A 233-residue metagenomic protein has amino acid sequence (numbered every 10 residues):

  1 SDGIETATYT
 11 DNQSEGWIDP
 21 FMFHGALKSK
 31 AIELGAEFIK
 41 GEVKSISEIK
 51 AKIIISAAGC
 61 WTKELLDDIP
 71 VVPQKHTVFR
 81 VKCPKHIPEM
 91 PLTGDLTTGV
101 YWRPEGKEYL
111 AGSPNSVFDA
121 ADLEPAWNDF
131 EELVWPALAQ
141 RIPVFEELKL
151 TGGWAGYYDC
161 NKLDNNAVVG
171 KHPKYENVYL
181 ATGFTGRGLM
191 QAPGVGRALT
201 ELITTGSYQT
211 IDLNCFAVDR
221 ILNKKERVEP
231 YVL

Functional and structural regions predicted by a protein language model:
S1-E5, E48-A51, C160-N165, K174-Y175: A short, glycine/Asx- and small/polar-enriched loop/turn that sits immediately N-terminal to a beta-strand
S1-G35, I39-K40, N161: Flavin (FAD/FMN) cofactor-binding and adjacent substrate-gating region of FAD-dependent oxidoreductase domains
P20, I142-L233: C-terminal catalytic lobe of FAD-dependent flavoproteins
L34-A36, A51-I53, L199-S207: Short, hydrophobic alpha-helical segments
I39, I55, Y179-A181: Hydrophobic/aromatic beta-strand patches that form the interior of the parallel beta-sheet core in alpha/beta enzyme
G41-I46: Conserved SAM/SAH-binding loop
I49-W61, G196: Short hydrophobic core segments
A58-N177: Active-site substrate-recognition segment that forms the wall of the catalytic cavity or substrate channel
